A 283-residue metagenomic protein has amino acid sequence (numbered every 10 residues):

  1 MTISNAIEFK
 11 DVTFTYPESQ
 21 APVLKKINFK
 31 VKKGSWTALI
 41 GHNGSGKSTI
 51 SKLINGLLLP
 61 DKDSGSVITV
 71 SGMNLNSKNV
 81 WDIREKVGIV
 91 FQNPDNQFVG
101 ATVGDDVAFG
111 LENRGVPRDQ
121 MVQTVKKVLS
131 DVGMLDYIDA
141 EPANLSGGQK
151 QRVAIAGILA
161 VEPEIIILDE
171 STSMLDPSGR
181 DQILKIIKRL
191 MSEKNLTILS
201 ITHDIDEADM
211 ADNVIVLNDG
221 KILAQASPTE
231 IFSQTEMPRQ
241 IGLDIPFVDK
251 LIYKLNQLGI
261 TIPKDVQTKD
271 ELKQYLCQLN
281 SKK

Functional and structural regions predicted by a protein language model:
T2-A6, T13-K26, L59-K62, S77-N79: A short, flexible loop at the N-terminus of ABC-type nucleotide-binding domains that lies
N55: Helix-to-loop junction immediately C-terminal to a conserved catalytic motif
D63-N74, I83: Conserved ABC transporter NBD signature motif
D119-Y137: Conserved ABC ATPase "signature" region
E141-L145, Q149: Conserved ABC ATPase signature
I166-D169: Catalytic Walker B motif of ABC-type/P-loop ATPase nucleotide-binding domains
